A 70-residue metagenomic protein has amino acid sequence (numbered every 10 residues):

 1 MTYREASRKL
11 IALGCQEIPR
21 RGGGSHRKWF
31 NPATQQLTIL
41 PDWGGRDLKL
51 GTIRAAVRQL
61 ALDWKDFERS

Functional and structural regions predicted by a protein language model:
M1-G14: Polyanion-binding surface elements
M1-R4, F30, Q35, W64-S70: Ribonuclease/tRNase effector modules and their secretory precursors
E17-I53: A short, structured beta-strand/loop element
G44-S70: C-terminal structural segments of small proteins and small subunits
